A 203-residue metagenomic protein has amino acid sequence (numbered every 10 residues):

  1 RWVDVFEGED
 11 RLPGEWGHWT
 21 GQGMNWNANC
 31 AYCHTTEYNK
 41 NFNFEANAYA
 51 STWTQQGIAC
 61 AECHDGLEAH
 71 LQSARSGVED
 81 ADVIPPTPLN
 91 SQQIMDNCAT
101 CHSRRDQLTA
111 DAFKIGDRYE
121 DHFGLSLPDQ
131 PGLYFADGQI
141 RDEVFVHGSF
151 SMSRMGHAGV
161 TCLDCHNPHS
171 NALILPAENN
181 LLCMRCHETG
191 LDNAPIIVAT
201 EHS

Functional and structural regions predicted by a protein language model:
R1-W16, N39-D164, P168-S203: Primarily the internal scaffold of c-type cytochrome electron-transfer domains, especially repeated/multiheme c-type
G8-N29, C33-T36: A gly/proline- and charged-residue-enriched helix-loop-helix capping module
